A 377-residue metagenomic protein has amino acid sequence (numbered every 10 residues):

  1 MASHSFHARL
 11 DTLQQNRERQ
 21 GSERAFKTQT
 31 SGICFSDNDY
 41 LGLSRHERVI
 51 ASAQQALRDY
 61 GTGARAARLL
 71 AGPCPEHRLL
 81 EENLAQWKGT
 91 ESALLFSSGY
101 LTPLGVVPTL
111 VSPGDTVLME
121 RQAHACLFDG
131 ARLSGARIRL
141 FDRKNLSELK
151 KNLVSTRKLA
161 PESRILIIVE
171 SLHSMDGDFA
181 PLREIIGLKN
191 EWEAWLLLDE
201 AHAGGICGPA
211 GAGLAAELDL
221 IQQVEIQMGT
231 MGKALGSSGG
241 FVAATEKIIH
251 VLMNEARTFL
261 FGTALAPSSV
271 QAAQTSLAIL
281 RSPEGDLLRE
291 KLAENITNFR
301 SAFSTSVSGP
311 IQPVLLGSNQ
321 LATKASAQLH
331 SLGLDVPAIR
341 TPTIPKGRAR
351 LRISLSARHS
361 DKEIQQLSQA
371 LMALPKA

Functional and structural regions predicted by a protein language model:
M1-Q86, R348-A349, K362: N-terminal glycine-rich, Lys/His-bearing helix-loop that initiates the first secondary-structure elements of many
L43-S44, L288-G333, T343, G347-R348 (+1 more regions): Conserved PLP-binding catalytic core of the aspartate aminotransferase-like
E47, A51, Q55, D59 (+3 more regions): PLP-dependent enzyme catalytic core of the Aspartate aminotransferase-like
A67, E81-G105: Short loop-beta-helix segment that forms the pyridoxal 5′-phosphate
V106-A125: Conserved PLP-anchoring active-site segment centered on the Schiff-base-forming lysine
R139, R143-L198: Active-site phosphate-binding strand-loop segment of PLP-dependent enzymes
P209-A210, A216-V251: Active-site PLP attachment segment
A264-E284, K291, N295, R300: Structural motif of enzymes handling amino- and sulfur-group chemistry
